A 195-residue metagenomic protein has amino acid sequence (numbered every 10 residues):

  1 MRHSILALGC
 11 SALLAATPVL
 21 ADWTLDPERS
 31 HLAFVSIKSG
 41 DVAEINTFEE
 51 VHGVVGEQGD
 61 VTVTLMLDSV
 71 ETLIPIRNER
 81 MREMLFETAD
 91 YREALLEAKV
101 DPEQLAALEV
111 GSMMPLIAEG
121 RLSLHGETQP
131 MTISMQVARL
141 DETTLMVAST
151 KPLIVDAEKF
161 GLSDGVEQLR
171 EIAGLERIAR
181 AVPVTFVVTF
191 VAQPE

Functional and structural regions predicted by a protein language model:
M1-L8: Bacterial N-terminal signal peptides that target proteins for export
S11-A12: Repetitive helical segments and hydrophobic/amphipathic motifs
A16-P18: N-terminal signal peptide c-region/cleavage motif recognized by signal peptidases
A21-E195: Low-complexity, acidic/polar, glycine-enriched regions of mature
